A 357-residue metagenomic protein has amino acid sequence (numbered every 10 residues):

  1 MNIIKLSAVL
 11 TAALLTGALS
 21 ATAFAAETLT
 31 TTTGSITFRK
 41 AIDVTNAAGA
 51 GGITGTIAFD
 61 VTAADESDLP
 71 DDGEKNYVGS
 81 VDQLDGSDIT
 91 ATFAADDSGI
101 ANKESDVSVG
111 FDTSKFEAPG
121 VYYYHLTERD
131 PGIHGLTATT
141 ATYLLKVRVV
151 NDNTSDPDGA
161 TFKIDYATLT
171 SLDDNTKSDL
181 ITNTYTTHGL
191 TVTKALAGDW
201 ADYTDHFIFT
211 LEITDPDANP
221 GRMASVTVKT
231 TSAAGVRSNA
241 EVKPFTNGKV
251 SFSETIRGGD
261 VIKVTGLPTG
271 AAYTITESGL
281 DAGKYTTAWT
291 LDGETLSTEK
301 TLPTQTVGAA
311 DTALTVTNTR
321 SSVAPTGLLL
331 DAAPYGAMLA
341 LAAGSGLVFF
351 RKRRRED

Functional and structural regions predicted by a protein language model:
N2-D357: Solvent-exposed loop/turn and edge beta-strand elements of beta-rich ligand-binding domains
